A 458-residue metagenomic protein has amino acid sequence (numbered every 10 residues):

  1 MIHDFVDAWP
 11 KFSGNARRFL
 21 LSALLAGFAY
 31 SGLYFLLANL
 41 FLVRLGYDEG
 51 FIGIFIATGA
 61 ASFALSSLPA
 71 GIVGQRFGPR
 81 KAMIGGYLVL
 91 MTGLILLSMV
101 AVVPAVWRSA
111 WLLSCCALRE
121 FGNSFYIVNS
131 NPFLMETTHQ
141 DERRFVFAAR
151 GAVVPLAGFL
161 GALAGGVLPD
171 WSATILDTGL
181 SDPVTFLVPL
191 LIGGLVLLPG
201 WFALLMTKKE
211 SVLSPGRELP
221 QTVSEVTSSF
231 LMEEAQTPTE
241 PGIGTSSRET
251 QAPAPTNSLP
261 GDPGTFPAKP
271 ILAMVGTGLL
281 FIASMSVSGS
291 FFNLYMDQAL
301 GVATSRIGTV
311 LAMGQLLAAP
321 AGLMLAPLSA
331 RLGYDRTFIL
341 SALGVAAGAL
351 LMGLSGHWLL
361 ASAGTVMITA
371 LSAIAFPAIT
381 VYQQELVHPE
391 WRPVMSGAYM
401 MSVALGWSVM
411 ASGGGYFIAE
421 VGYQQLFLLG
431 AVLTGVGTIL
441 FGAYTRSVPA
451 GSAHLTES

Functional and structural regions predicted by a protein language model:
M1-A16, E210-V275, S458: Juxtamembrane intracellular "pre-TM" segments in multi-pass secondary transporters
I2-A64, P270-T277, F281-A303, I307-V310: Helix-loop boundary and gating motifs at the non-cytosolic
L24, G93, V106-Y126, L279 (+1 more regions): Hydrophobic core of transmembrane alpha-helices in multi-pass small-molecule transporters, especially MFS/SLC-type
L42, V73-G74, V167-A173, M296-D297 (+2 more regions): Interfacial helix-cap and linker-helix signal at transmembrane-aqueous boundaries of multi-pass secondary transporters
I54-I72, A312-M324: Central cavity-lining transmembrane alpha-helices of secondary-active solute carriers, predominantly the Major
S66-P79, A321-G333, I418-A419: Helix-to-loop junctions at the C-terminal end of transmembrane segments in multipass secondary transporters
L88-V106, G344-G356: C-terminal ends and interior cores of transmembrane alpha-helices in multi-pass membrane transporters/permeases
F125-T138, I374-V387: Intracellular juxtamembrane helix-capping segments at the cytosolic ends of symmetry-related transmembrane helices
